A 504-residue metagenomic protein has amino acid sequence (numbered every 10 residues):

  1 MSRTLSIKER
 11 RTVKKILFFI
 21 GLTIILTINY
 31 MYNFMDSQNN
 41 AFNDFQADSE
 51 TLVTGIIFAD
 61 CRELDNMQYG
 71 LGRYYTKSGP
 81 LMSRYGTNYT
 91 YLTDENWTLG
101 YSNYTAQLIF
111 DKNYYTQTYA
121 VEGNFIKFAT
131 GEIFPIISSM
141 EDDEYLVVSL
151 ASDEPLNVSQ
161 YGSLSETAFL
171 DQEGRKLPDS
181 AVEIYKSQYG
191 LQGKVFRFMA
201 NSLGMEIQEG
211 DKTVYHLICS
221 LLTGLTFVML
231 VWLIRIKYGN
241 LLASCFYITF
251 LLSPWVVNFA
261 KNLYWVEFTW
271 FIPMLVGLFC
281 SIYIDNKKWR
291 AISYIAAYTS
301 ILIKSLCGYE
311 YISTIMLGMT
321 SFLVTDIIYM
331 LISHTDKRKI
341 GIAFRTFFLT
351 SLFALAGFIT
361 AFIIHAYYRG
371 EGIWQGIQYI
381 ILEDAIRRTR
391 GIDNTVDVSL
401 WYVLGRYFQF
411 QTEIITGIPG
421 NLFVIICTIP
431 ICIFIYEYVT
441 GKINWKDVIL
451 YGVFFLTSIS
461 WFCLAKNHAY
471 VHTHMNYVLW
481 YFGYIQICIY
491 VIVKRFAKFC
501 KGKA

Functional and structural regions predicted by a protein language model:
R175-T213: Short hydrophobic/aromatic helix or loop-helix immediately within or flanking a transmembrane segment in polytopic
Q208-H216, F246-F271, I301-L302, L306 (+1 more regions): Aromatic- and kink-enriched transmembrane "portal" helix at the membrane-lumen/periplasm boundary that abuts
V214-A243, I433-V439: Transmembrane-helix motifs of polytopic, lipid-linked glycan transferases
L225-V231, T412-D447, I492: Hydrophobic, aromatic-rich transmembrane alpha-helices and their immediate juxtamembrane boundary segments
C245, K442-N467: Transmembrane alpha-helix segments characteristic of polytopic inner-membrane glycan-assembly/cell-envelope
V266-I272, V471-K498: Hydrophobic/aromatic-rich transmembrane helices and adjacent perimembrane loops
S293-Y311, I315: Membrane-interface alpha helices of multi-pass inner-membrane proteins
T346-I426: Membrane-lumen/periplasm interface segments of specific transmembrane helices in polyprenyl phosphate-linked
